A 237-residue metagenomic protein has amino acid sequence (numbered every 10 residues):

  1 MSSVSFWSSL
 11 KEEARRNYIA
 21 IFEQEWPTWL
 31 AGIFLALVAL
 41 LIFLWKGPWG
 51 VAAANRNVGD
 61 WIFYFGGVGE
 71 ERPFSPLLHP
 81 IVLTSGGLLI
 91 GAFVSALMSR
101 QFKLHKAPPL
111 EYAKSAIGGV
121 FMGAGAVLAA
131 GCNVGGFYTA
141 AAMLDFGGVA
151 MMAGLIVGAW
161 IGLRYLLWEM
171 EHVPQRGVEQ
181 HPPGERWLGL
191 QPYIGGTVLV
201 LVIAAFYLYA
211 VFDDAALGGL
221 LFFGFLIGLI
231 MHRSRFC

Functional and structural regions predicted by a protein language model:
S2-C237: Membrane-interfacial helix-loop segments of redox and metal-homeostasis proteins, especially TM-loop-TM junctions
